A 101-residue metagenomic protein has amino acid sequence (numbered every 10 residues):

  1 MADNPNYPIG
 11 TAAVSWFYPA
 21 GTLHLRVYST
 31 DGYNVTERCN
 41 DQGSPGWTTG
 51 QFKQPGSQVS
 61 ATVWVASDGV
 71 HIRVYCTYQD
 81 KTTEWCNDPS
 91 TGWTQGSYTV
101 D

Functional and structural regions predicted by a protein language model:
M1-D101: A structural motif
